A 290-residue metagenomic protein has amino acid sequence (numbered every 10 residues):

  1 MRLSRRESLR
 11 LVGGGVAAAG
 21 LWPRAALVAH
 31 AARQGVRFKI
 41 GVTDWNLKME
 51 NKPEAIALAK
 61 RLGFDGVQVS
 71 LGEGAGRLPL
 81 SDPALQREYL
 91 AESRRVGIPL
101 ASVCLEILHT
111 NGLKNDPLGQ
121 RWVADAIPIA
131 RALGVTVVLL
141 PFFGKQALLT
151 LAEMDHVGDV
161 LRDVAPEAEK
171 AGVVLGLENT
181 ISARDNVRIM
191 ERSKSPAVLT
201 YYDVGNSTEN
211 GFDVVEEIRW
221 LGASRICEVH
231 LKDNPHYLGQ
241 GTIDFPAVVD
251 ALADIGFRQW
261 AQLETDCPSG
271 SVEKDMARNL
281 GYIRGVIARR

Functional and structural regions predicted by a protein language model:
R2-K39, K48-L62, A183-R290: Histidine-acidic metal/acid-base catalytic patches
V12-R24, A32, E54-I56, L90-P99 (+3 more regions): Active-site acidic/histidine proton-transfer and metal-coordination neighborhood in alpha/beta enzyme cores
F38-T43, V67-V69, L100-L105, V138-L140 (+4 more regions): Hydrophobic faces of well-ordered beta-strands that scaffold small-molecule active sites in alpha/beta enzyme cores
N46, L71-E73, E106-H109, F142-Q146 (+4 more regions): Active-site-proximal loop/turn and secondary-structure-junction residues that shape catalytic pockets, frequently
S70-L90, G144-L149: Glycine-rich, proline-tolerant flexible connector loops at the mouths of alpha/beta enzymes
G76-P79, G112-L113, L148-L149, H236-G239 (+1 more regions): A generic structural signal for short coil/turn motifs at secondary-structure boundaries
D82-Q86, D116-A124, E153-L161, D213-R219 (+1 more regions): Charged helix-capping and loop-helix junction motifs
